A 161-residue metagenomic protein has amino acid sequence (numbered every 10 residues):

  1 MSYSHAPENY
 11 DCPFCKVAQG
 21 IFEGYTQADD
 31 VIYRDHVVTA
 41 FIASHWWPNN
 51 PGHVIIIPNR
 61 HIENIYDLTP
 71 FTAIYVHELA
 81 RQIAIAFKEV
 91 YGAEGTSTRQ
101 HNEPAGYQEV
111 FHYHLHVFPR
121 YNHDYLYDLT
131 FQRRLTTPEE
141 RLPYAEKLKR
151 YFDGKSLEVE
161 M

Functional and structural regions predicted by a protein language model:
M1-M161: HIT superfamily nucleotide-processing domains
